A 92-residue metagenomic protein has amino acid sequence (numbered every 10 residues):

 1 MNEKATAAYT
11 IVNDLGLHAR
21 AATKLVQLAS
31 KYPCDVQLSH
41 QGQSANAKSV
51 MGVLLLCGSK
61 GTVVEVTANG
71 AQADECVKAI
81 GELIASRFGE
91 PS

Functional and structural regions predicted by a protein language model:
N2-A8, V63-E65: Intrinsic-disorder/low-complexity, polar/charged segments enriched in Ser/Thr/Lys/Arg/Asp/Glu/Gln
T6, T10-V12, L83: Residue-level signal for pocket-adjacent positions within structured domains
T6-A8, T23, N69, D74: Intrinsic disorder/low-complexity segments
T10-M51, L55-K60: Compact, glycine-rich, soluble single-domain proteins
S59-S92: C-terminal structural segments of small proteins and small subunits
